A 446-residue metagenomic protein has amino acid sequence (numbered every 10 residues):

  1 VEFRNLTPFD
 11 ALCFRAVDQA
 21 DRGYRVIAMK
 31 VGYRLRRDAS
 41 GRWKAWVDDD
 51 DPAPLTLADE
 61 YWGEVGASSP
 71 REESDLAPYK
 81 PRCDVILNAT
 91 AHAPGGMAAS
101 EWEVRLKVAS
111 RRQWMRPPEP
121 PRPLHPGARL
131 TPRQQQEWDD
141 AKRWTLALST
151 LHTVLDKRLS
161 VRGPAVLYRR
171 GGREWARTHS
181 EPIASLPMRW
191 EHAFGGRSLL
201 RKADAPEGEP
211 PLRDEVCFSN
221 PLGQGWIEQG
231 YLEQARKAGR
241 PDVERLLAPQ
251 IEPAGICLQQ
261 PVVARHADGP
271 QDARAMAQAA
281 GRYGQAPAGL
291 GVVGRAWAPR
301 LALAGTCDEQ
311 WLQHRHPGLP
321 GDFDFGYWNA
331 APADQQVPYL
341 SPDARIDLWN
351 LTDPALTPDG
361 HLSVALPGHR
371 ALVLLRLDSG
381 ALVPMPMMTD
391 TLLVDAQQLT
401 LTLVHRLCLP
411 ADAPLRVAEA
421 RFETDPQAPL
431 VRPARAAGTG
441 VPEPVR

Functional and structural regions predicted by a protein language model:
E2-R446: Extended intrinsically disordered or low-complexity segments
